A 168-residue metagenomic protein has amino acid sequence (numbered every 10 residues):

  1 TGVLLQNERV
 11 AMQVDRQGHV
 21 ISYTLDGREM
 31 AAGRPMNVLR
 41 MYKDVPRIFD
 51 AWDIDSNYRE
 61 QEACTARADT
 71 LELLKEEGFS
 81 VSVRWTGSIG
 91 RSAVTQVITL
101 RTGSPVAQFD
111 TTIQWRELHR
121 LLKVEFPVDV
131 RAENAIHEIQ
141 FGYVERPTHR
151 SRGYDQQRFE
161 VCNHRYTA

Functional and structural regions predicted by a protein language model:
T1-I113, E117-L118, V124-E125, V144 (+1 more regions): Catalytic and substrate-binding regions of extracellular carbohydrate-active enzymes, especially polysaccharide lyases
W115-L121, V130-A135: A generic secondary-structure signal for well-formed alpha-helical elements
F126-A168: Polysaccharide-binding surfaces and accessory modules of carbohydrate-active proteins
